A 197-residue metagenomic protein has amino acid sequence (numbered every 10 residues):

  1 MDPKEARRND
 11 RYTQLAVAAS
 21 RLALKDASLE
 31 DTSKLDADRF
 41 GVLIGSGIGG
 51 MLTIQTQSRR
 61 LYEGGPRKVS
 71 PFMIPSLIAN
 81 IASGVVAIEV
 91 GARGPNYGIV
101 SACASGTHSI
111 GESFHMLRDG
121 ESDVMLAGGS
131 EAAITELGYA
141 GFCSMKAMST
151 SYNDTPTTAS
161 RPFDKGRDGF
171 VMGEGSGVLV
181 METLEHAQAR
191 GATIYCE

Functional and structural regions predicted by a protein language model:
M1-S101, S130-G141: Conserved beta-ketoacyl condensing-enzyme motif
R21-K25, F114-H115, E182-E185: Short glycine/serine- and small hydrophobic-enriched flexible loop segments
L43-S46, V100, M125-E131, G173 (+2 more regions): Short beta-strand segments
A87-G91, E112-E121: Alpha-helix C-terminal capping segments
G106: Short conserved active-site loop signatures built around small residues
S109: Active-site histidine-anchored catalytic micro-motif
E121-D168: Acyl-CoA/ACP chain-elongation machinery
T155-E197: Condensing-enzyme catalytic core mediating Claisen C-C bond formation in acyl metabolism
